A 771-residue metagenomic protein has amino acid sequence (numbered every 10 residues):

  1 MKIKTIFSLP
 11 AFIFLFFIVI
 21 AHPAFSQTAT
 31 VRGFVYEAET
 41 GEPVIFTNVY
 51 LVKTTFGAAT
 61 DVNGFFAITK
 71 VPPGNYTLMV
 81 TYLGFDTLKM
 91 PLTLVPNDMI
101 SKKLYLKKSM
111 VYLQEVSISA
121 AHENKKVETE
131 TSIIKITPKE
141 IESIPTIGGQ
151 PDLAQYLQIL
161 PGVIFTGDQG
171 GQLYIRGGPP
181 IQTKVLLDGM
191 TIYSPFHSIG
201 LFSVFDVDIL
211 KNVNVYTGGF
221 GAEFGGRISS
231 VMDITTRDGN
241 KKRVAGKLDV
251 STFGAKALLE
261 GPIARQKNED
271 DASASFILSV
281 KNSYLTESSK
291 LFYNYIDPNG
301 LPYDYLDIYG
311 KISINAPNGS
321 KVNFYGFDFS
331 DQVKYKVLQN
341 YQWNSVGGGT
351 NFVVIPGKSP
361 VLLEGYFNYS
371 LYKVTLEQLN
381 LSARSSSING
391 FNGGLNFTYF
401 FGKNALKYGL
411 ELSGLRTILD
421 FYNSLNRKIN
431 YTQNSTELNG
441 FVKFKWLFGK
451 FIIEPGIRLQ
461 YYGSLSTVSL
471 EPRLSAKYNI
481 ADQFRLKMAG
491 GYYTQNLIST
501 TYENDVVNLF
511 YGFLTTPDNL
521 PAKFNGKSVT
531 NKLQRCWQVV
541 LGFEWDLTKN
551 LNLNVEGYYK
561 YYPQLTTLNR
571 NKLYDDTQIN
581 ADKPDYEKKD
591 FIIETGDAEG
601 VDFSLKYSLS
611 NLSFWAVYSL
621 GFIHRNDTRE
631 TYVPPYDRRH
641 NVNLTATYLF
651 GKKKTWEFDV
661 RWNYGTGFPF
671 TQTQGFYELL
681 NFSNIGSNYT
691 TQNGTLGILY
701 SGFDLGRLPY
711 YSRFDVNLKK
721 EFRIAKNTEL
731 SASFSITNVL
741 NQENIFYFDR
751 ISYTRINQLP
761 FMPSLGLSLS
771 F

Functional and structural regions predicted by a protein language model:
F25-E115, S119: Periplasm-facing N-terminal accessory domains of Gram-negative outer-membrane beta-barrel systems
T30, F253-Y284, Y295-Q332, N340-E364 (+1 more regions): Transmembrane beta-barrel wall of Gram-negative outer-membrane proteins
V95-P96, E115, S119-I181, V185-F220 (+1 more regions): Periplasmic N-terminal accessory/gating domains of Gram-negative outer-membrane beta-barrel systems
M99-L104, L153-Y156, G171-L173, G200-D206 (+4 more regions): N-terminal periplasmic accessory domains that precede and gate Gram-negative outer-membrane beta-barrel machines
K373, I418, G463, Q483-Q538 (+4 more regions): Surface-exposed extracellular loop regions of Gram-negative outer-membrane beta-barrel proteins, predominantly
G390-G394, Y431-F441, S528, K532 (+3 more regions): Outer membrane beta-barrel strand-and-loop segments of large Gram-negative receptors, especially TonB-dependent
L447, Y559-Y561, N580-P669: Gram-negative outer-membrane beta-barrel transporters
N663-G694, R707-D715, K719-F771: C-terminal beta-signal and adjacent terminal beta-strands/loops of Gram-negative outer-membrane beta-barrel proteins
